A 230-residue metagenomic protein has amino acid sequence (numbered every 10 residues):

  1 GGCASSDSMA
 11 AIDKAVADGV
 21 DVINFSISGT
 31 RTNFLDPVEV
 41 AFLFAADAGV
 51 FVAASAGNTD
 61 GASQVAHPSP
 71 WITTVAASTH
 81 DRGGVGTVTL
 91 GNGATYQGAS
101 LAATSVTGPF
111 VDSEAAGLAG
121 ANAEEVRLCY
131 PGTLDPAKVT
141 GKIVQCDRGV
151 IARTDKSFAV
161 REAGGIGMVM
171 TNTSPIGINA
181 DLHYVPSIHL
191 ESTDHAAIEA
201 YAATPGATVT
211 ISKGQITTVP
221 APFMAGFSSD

Functional and structural regions predicted by a protein language model:
G1-D230: Loop-rich non-cytosolic ectodomains and luminal regions
